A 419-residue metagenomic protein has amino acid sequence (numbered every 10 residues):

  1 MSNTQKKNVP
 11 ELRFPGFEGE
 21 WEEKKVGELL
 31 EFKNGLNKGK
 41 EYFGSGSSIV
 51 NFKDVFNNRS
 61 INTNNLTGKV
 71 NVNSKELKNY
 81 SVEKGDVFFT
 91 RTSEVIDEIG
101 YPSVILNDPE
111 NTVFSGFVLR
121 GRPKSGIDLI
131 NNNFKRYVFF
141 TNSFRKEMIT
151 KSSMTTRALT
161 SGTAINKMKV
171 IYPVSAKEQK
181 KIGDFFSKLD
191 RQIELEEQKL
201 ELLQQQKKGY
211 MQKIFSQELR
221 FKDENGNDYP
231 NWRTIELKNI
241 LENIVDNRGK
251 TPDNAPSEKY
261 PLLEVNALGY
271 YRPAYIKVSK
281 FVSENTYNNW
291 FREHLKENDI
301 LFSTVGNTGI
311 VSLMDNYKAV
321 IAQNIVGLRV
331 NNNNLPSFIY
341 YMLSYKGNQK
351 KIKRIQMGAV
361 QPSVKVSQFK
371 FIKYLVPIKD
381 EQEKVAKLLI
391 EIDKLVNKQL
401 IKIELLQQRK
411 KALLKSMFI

Functional and structural regions predicted by a protein language model:
M1-E18, L195-T234, I401-I419: Short amphipathic coiled-coil heptad-repeat segments
S2, G27-Y172, K238-V376: DNA target-recognition domains and sequence-specific DNA-contacting regions of bacterial/archaeal
E11-L36, D223-N247: Non-catalytic DNA-recognition/assembly elements of restriction-modification systems
F14-P15, I182-I193, F221, N225 (+2 more regions): Hydrophobic structural patches
G19, V174-A176, M357, I378-K379 (+1 more regions): Loop/turn elements at beta-strand to alpha-helix junctions within RNA-recognition modules
